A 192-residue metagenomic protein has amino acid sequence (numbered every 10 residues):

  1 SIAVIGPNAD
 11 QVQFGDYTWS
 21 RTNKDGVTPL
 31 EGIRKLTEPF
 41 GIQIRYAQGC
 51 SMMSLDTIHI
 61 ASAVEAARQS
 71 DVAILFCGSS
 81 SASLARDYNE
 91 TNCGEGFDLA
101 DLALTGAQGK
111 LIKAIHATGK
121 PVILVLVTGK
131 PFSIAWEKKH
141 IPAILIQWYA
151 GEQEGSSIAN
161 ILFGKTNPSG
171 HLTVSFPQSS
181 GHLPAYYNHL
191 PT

Functional and structural regions predicted by a protein language model:
S1-T192: C-terminal non-catalytic regions of proteins with extracellular/luminal or membrane-system context
